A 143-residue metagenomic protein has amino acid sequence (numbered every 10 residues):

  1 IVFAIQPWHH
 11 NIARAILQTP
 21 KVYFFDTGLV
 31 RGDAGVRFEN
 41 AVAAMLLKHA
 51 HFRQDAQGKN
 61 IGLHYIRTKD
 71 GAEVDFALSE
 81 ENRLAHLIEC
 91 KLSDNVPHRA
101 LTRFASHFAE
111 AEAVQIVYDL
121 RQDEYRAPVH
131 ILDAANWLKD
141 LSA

Functional and structural regions predicted by a protein language model:
I1-L84: Accessory nucleic acid-recognition modules appended to NTPase machines
A13-R14, K21, A105, R121-D123: Short secondary-structure boundary/capping segments
H51-D55, R103-A111: Arginine/glycine-rich "motif VI" loop of SF2 helicases in the C-terminal RecA-like domain
L84-D94: Active-site ExK catalytic segment of metal-dependent nucleases
I88-C90, A109-Y118: Short, hydrophobic beta-strand segments that form beta-sheet elements in well-ordered domains
S93-T102: Active-site-adjacent loop/helix micro-motif of nuclease/hydrolase catalytic cores
L120-A143: Domain-level recognition of nuclease-like catalytic cores that cleave nucleotide substrates
